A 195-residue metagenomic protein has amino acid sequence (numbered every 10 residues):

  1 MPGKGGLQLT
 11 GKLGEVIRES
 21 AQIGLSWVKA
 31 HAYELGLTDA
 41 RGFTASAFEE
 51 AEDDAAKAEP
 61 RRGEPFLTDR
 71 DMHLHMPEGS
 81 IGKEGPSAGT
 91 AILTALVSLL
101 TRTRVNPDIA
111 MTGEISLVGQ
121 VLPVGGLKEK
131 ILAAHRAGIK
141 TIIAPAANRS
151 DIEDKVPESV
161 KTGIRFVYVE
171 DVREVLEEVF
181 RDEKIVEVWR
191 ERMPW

Functional and structural regions predicted by a protein language model:
M1-W195: Peripheral, non-AAA+ core regions of ATP-driven protein-machinery
